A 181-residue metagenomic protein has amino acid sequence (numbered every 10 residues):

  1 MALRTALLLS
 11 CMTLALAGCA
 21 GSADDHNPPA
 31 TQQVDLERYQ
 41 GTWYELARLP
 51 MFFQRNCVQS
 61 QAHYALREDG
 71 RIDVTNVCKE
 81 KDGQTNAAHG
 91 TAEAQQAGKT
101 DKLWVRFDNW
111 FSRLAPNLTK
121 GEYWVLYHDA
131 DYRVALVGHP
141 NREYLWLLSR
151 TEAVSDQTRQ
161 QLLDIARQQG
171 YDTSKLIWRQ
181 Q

Functional and structural regions predicted by a protein language model:
M1-L7: Bacterial N-terminal signal peptides that target proteins for export
L8-M12: Hydrophobic helical h-region of N-terminal Sec-dependent signal peptides in bacterial secretory/periplasmic proteins
C19-Q181: A beta-rich soluble binding module of mature secreted/lumenal proteins
